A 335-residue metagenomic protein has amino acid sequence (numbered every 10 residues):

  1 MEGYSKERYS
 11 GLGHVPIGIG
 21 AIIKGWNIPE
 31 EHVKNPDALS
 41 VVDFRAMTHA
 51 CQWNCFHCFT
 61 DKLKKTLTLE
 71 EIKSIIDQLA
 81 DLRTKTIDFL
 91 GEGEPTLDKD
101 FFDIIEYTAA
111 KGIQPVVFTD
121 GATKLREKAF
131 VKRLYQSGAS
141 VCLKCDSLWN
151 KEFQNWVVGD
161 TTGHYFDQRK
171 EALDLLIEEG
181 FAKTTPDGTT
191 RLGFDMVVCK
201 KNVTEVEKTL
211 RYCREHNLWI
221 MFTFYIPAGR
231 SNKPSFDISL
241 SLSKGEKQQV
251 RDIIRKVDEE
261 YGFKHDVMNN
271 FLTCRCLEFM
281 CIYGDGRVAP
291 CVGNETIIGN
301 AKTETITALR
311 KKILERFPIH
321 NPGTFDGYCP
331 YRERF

Functional and structural regions predicted by a protein language model:
M1, L67, Y135-A289, G293 (+1 more regions): Radical SAM enzyme [4Fe-4S]-AdoMet core and its adjacent flexible, acidic and glycine-rich loops/tails across
M1-K62, E278-F279, P290-V292, I306-G323: N-terminal pre-core extensions flanking Radical SAM catalytic domains
I28-E30, T60-K62, D88-G91, P115-V116 (+3 more regions): A short, structure-level motif marking secondary-structure boundaries and short turns
S40-F44, T84-I87, Q114-P115, A139-V141 (+4 more regions): Hydrophobic beta-strand segments of well-ordered beta-sheets in folded domains
F44, T48-W53, T60, L69 (+1 more regions): Conserved SAM/AdoMet-binding glycine-rich loop
H57, D61-K64, M280-I282, I297 (+1 more regions): Secreted/processed peptides and extracellular or luminal domains of membrane proteins
K62-L63, G93-P95, G121-K124, V158-D160 (+2 more regions): Short histidine/acidic/glycine/proline-rich micro-motifs that form metal- and phosphate-coordinating active-site loops
N321-F335: Charged phosphate-binding loop/patch that engages nucleotide di/tri-phosphates or the phosphate backbone of nucleic
